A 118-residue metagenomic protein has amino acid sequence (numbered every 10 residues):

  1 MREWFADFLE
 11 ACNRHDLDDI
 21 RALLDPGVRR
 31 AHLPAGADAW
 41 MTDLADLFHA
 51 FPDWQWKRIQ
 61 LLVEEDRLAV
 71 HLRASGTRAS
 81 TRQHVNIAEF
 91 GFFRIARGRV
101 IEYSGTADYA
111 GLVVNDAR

Functional and structural regions predicted by a protein language model:
M1-R118: C-terminal and inter-domain tail/linker signature
